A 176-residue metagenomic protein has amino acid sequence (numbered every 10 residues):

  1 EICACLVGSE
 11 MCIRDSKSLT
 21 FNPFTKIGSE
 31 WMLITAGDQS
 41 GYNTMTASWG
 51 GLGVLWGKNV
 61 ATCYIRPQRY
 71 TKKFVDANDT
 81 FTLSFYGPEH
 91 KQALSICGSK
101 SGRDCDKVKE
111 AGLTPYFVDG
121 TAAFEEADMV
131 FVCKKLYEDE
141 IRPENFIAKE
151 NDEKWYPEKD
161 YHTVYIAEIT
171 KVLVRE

Functional and structural regions predicted by a protein language model:
E1-I13: Single conserved hydrophobic/aromatic residue that forms the stacking wall/gate of nucleotide- or nucleobase-binding
R14-A47, G51-E176: Active-site-proximal mixed secondary-structure blocks
